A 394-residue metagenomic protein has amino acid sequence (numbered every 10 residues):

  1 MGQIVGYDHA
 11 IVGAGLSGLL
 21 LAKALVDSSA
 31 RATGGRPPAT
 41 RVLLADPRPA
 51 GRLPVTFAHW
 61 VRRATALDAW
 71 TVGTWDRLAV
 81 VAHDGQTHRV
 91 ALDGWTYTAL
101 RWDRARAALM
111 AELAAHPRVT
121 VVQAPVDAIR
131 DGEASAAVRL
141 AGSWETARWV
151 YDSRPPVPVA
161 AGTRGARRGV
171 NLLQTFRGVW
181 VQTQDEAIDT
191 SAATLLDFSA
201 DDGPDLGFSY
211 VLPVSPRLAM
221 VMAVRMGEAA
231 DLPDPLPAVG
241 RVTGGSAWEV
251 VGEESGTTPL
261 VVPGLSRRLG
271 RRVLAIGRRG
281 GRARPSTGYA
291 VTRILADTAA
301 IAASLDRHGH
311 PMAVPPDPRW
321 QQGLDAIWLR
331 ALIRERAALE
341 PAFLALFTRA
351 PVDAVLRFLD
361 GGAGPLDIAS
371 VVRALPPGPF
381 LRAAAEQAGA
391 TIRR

Functional and structural regions predicted by a protein language model:
G2-L43: N-terminal Rossmann-like FAD-binding beta1-loop-alpha1 element of flavoenzymes
K23, D27, R31, A111 (+3 more regions): Short, well-ordered alpha-helices that flank and scaffold nucleotide-derived cofactor binding pockets
A24, E112-E249, L260-L265, R279: Predominantly flavin-linked oxidoreductase catalytic cores and closely associated redox partners
A24-S28, G35-G85, R104, R177: N-terminal FAD cofactor-binding segment of flavoenzymes
H59-S135: A conserved beta-strand/loop capping segment in the N-terminal third of enzymes that catalyze redox or closely related
D201-L206, G256-A275, G281, P285 (+1 more regions): FAD-binding beta-loop-beta segment adjacent to the flavin cofactor pocket
P263-L329: Conserved mid-domain beta->alpha element of the FAD-binding
A302-R394: C-terminal helical "tail/cap" subdomain of flavin- and related membrane-associated enzymes
